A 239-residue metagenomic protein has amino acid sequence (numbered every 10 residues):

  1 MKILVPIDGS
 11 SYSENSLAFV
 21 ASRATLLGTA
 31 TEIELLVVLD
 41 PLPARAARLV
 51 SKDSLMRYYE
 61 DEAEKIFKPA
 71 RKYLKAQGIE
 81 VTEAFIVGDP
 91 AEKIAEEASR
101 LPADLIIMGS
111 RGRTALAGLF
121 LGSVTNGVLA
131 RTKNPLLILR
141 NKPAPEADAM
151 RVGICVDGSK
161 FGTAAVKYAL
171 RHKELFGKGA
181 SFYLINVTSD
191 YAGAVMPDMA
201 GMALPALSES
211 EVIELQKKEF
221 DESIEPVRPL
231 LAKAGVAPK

Functional and structural regions predicted by a protein language model:
M1-K52, M150-E209, P229-V236: Small/aliphatic-rich secondary-structure junction motif
K2, S11, N15, T25-L26 (+1 more regions): Gly/Ser-rich helix-loop-strand patches that form or flank binding pockets for ribonucleotide-derived cofactors
D8, I86, G112, N141 (+1 more regions): Structured loop/turn residues at secondary-structure junctions
V20, A70, I94, V128 (+2 more regions): Aromatic/hydrophobic pocket-lining residues that form π-stacking "cages" and hydrophobic walls in ligand
S22, S54-R57, K72-I106, P229-K239: Structural beta-alpha unit
E34-L36, T82-I86, L137, Y183-I185 (+1 more regions): General small-molecule cofactor/ligand-binding pocket signal
D53-K65, A206-E222: A short acidic, glycine-rich active-site loop that binds or catalyzes chemistry on phosphate/adenosine moieties
V166, S223-I224: Fold-core signature of tandem repeat domains
